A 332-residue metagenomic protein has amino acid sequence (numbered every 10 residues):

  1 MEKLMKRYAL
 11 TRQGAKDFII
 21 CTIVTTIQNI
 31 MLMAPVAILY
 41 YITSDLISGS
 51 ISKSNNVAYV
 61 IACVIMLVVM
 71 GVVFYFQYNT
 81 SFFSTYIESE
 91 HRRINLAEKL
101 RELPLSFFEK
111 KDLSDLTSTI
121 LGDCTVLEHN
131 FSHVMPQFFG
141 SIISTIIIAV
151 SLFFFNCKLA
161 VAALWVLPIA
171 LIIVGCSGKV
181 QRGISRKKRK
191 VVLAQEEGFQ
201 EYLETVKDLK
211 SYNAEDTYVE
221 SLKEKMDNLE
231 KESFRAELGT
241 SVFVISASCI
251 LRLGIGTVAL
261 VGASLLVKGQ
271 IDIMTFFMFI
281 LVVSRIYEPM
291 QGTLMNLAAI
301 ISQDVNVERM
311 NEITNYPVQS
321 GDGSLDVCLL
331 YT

Functional and structural regions predicted by a protein language model:
M1-L32, I47-Y59, Q77-S81, T85 (+8 more regions): Membrane-integrated ABC transporters
A9-K16, L105-S106, G122-F131, M135 (+6 more regions): An intracellular "coupling" helix at the cytosolic face of ABC transporter transmembrane type-1 domains
Q13, D17-Q28, Y40-Y41, I51 (+5 more regions): Transmembrane helices of ABC transporter permease
Y59-F74, L167-L171, T240-G254, L260 (+1 more regions): Hydrophobic alpha-helical segments in the permease module
N79-I87, H91, F154, I172-A194 (+1 more regions): Cytoplasmic juxtamembrane "membrane-exit" helices immediately C-terminal to transmembrane segments
A214, L238, I286-I313: Cytosolic ends of transmembrane helices, especially the final helix of ABC transmembrane type-1 domains
T314-L330: Primarily ABC-family ATPase nucleotide-binding module
